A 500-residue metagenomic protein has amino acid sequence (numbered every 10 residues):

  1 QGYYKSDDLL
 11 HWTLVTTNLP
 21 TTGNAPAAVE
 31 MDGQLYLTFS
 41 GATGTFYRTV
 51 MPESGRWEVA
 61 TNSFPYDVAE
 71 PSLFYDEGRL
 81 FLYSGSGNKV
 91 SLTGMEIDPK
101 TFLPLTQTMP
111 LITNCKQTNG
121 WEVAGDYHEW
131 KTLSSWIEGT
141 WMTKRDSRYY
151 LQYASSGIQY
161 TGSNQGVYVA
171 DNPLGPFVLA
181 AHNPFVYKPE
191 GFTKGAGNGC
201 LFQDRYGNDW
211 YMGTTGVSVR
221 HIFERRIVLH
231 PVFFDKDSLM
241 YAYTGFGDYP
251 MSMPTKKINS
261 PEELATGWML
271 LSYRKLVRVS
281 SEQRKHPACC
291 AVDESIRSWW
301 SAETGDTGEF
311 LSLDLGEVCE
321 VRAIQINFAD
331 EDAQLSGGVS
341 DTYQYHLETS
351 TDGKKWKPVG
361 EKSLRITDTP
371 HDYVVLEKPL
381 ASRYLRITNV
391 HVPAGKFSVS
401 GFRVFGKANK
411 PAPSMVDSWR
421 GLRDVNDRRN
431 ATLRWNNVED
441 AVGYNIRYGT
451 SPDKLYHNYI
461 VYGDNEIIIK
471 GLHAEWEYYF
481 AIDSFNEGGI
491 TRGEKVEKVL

Functional and structural regions predicted by a protein language model:
Q1-T132, K144-G191, Y206, T215-N259 (+2 more regions): Beta-rich carbohydrate-recognition and catalytic domains
T93-L105, N259-D293: Predominantly extracellular/luminal regions of secreted and cell-surface proteins, especially disulfide-bonded
S163-G166, Y343, D372-Y373, G463-I468: Short S/T/G- and acidic-enriched coil/turn segments that sit immediately N-terminal to beta-strands in beta-sandwich
D293-G360, P370-R420, V425-N426, N436 (+1 more regions): Aromatic, loop-rich ligand-recognition surfaces of beta-strand-rich domains
K378-A381, I469-E477: Surface-exposed, short loops/turns at beta-strand junctions within beta-sandwich domains
R429-A441: Conserved aromatic anchor
D440-G463: Extracellular low-complexity, O-glycosylation-prone stalks/linkers
F485-L500: Extracellular fibronectin type III
